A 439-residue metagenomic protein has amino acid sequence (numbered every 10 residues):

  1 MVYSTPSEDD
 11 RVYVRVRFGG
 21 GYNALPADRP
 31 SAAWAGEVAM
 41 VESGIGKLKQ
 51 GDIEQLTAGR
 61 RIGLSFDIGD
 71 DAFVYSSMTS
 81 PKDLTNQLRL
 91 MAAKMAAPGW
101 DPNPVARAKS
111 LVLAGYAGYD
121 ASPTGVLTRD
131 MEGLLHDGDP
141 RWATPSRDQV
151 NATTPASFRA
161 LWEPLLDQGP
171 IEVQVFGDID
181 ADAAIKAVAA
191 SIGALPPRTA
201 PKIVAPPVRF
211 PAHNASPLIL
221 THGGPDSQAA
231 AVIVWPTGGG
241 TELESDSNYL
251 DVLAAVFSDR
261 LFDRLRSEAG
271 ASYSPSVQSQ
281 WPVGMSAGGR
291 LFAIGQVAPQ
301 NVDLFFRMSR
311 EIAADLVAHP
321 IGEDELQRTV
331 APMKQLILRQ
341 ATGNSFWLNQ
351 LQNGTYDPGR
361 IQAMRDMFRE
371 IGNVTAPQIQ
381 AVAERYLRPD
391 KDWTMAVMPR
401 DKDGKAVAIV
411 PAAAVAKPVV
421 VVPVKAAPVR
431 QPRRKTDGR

Functional and structural regions predicted by a protein language model:
Y3-D10, V14-F18, A32, A200-R260 (+1 more regions): His/Glu-based metal-binding/catalytic segments typifying zinc-dependent metallopeptidases
S4, D67, W162-L165, V208 (+3 more regions): Replace "in large, NTP-powered and nucleic-acid-processing enzymes" with "in large, NTP-powered factors and other
E8-V41, I45-A96, R107-A117, S122-A152 (+7 more regions): M16 family metallopeptidases and their MPP-like homologs
K94-M95, S191-I192, Y249-R260, M308-L316: Bilobed periplasmic-binding protein/Venus flytrap-like ligand-binding cleft at the lobe interface of extracytoplasmic
E172-A229, P236-G239, M398-K435: An aromatic/glycine/proline-enriched structural segment found at the starts of mature extracellular/organellar domains
D263: Long, His/Glu/Asp-enriched segments that create or flank divalent metal/ion-associated functional microenvironments
